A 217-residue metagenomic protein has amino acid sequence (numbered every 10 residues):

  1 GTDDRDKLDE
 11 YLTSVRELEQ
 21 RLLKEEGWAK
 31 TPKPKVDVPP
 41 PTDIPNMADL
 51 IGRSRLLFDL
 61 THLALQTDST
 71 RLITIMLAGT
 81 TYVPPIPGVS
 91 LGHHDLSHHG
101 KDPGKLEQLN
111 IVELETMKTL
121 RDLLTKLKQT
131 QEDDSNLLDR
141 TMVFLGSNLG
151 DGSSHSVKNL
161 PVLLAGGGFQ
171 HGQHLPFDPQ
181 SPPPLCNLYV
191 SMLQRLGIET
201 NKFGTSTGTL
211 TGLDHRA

Functional and structural regions predicted by a protein language model:
T2-A217: Ligand-binding pockets and gating/stacking loops
